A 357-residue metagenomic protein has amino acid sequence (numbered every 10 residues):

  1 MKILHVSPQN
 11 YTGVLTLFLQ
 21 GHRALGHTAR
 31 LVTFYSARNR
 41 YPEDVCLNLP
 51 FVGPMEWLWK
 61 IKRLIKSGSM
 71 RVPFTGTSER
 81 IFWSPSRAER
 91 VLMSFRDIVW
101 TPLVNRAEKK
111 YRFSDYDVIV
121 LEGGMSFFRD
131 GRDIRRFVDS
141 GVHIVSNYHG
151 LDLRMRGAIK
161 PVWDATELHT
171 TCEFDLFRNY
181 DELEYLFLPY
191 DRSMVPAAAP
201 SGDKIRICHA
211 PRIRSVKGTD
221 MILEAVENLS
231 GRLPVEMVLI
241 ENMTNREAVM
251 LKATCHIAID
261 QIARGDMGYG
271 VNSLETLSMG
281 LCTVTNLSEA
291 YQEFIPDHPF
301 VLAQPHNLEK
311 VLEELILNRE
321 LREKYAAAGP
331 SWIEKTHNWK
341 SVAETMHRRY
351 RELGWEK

Functional and structural regions predicted by a protein language model:
K2-S7, L92-R96, K109-R129, V145: Short N-terminal targeting/anchoring amphipathic segment
L4, A198-K217, L223: Conserved donor-binding/catalytic core segment of Leloir-type glycosyltransferases
V145, G150-R154, K160-A197: Donor nucleotide-sugar binding/catalytic pocket of nucleotide-sugar-dependent glycosyltransferases
A253-D266, L281: Acidic donor-binding loop of glycosyltransferase active sites
Q261-V271, T285-P299: Nucleotide-sugar-dependent
T276-T285: Short hydrophobic beta-strand element within catalytic cores of glycosyltransferases and related nucleotide-activated
Q292-E313: Change "using UDP/GDP/dTDP sugars" to "using nucleotide sugars
E320-R351: A charged, aromatic-enriched C-terminal amphipathic alpha-helix characteristic of glycosyltransferases across folds
